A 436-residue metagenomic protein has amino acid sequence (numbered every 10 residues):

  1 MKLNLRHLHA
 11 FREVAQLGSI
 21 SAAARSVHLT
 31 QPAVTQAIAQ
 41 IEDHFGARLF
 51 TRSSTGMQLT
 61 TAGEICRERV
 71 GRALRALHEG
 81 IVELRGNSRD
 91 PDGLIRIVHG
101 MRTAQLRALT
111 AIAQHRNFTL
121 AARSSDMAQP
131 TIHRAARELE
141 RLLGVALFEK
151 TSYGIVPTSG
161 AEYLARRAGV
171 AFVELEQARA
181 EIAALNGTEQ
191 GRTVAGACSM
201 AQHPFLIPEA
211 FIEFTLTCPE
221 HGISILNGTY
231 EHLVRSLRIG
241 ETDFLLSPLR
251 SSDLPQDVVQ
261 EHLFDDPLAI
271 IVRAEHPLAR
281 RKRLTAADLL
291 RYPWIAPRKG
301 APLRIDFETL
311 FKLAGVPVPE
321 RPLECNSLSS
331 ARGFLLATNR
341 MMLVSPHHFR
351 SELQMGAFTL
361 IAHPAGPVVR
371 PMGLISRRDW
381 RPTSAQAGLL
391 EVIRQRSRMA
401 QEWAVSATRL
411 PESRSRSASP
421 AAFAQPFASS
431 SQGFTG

Functional and structural regions predicted by a protein language model:
V14-H28, I112-S124: Short helix-boundary/capping micro-motifs
Q31-P32, R96-Q105, Q129-P130, V173 (+5 more regions): N-terminal winged-helix
E42-L59, E140-P157: A short LG(V/I)-centered, amphipathic sequence patch enriched for acidic residue(s) preceding the LG motif
G100, E231-L268, V272, T359-I361: Short beta-strand-centered segments that line the small-molecule binding cleft or hinge of alpha/beta clamshell
G187, D257-L268, V272-W294, R378: Flexible hinge/capping segments at coil-to-helix
F205-I207, L278-A279, P293-A314, P382-Q386 (+2 more regions): Secondary-structure junction motif
T229, L237-E241, P248, E308-L360: Hydrophobic hinge/microswitch elements
L254-P267, R281, S329-D379, T435: Beta-alpha-beta core module
